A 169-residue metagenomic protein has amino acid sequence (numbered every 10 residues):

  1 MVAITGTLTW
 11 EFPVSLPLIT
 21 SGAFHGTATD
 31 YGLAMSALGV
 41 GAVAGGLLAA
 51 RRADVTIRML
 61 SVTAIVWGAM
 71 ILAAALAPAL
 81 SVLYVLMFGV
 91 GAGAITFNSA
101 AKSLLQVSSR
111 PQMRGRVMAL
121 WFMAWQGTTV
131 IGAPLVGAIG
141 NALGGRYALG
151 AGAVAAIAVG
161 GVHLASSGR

Functional and structural regions predicted by a protein language model:
M1-W10, F88-G89: Pair of pore-lining "gating" transmembrane helices in MFS-fold secondary transporters
T7-I19: Short helix-kink/termination motifs in transmembrane helices of multi-pass secondary transporters
L16-R169: C-terminal transmembrane bundle of multi-pass solute transporters/carriers
